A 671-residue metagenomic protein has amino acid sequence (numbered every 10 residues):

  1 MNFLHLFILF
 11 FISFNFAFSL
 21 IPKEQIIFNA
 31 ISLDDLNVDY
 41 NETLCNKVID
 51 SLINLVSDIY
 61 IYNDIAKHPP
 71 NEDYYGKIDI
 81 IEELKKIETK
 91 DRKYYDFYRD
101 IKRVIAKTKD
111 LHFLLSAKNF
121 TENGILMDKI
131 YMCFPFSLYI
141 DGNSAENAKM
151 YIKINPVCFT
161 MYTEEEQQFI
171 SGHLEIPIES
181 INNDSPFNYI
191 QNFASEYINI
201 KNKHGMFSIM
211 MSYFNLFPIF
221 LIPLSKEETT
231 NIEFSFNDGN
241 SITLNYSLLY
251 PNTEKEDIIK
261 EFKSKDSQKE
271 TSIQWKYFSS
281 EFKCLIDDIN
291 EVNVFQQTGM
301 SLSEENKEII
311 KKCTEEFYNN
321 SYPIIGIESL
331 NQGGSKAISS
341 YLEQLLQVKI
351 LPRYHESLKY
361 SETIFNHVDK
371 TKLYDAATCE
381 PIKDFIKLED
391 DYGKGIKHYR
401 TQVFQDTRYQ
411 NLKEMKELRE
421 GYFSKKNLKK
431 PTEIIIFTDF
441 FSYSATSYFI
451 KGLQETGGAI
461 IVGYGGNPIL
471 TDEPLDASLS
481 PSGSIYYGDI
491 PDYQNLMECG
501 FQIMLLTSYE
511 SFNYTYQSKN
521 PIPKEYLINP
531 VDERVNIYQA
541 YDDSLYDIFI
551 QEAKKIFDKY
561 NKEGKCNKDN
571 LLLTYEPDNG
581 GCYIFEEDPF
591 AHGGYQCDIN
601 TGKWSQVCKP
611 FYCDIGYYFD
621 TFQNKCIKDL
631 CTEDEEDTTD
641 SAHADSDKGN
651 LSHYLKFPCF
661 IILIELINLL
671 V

Functional and structural regions predicted by a protein language model:
F10-A30, L666-V671: N-terminal signal peptide
F18-E380, I435-I436, L475-S484, Y541-K568 (+1 more regions): Flexible, low-complexity junctional segments that flank or bridge functional domains
D110, T160, P381, K568 (+6 more regions): Disulfide-rich extracellular modules and peptides
P156, F282, A377, M497 (+7 more regions): Extracellular secreted precursors and ectodomains with disulfide-bonded cysteine-rich loops/domains
K336-L545, K554: Conserved acidic, small-residue-rich alpha-beta core segments centered on
L572-P577, D588-Q606, Y617-N624: Extracellular, cysteine-rich, disulfide-stabilized repeat modules with beta-strand cores
E635-D647: Extracellular mucin-like PTS segments
N650-V671: Cleavable C-terminal sorting propeptides in eukaryotic secreted/cell-surface proteins
